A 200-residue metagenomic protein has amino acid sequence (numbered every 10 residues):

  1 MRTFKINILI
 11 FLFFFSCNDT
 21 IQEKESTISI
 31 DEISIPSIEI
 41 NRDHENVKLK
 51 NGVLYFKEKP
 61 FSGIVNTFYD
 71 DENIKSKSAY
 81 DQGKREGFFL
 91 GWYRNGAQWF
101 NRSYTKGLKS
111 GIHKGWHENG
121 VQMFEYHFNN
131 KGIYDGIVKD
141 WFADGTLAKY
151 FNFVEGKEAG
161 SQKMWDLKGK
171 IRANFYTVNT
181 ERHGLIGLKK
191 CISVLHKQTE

Functional and structural regions predicted by a protein language model:
M1-R2: N-terminal secretory signal peptides that target proteins for export/translocation
K5-F15: Sec-dependent N-terminal signal peptides
S16-E200: Glycine/tyrosine- and acidic-biased, solvent-exposed loop/turn segments at the edges of beta-strands
